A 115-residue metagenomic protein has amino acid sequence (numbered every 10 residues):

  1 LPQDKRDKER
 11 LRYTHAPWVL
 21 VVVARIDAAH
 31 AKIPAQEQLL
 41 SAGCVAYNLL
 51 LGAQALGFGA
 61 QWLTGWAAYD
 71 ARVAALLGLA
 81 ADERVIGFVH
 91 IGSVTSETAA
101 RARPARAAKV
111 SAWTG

Functional and structural regions predicted by a protein language model:
L1-A42: Glycine/small-residue-rich phosphate/adenosyl-binding loop
D4-D7, V73-A75, S96-E97: Glycine-rich, charged/polar anion/phosphate-binding loops that engage phosphate groups from diverse ligands
A24, T64-G65, S93: Short secondary-structure boundary segments
I33, E37, F58-R72: GST superfamily/GST-like fold recognition
G43-Y47: A short mixed-secondary-structure module that forms the rim of ligand-binding clefts
L51-A55: Short hydrophobic alpha-helices that are characteristic scaffold elements of the AMP-binding
V73-I86: Short, electropositive alpha-helical surface patch
V85-G115: C-terminal helix-cap and adjacent tail motif
